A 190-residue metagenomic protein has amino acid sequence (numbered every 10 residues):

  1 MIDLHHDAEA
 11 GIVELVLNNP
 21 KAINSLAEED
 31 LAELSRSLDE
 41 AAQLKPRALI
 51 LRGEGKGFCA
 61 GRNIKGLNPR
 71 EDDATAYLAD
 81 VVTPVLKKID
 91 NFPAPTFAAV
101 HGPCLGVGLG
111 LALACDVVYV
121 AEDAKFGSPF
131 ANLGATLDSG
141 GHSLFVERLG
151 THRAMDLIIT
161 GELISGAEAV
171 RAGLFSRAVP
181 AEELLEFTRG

Functional and structural regions predicted by a protein language model:
M1-E54, K87: Conserved CoA-thioester-binding segment of acyl-CoA-metabolizing enzymes
L4, K87-G190: Crotonase-fold acyl-CoA enzyme core
L15, L51, N63, L111-L113 (+1 more regions): Hydrophobic/aromatic residues within transmembrane alpha-helices of multi-pass small-molecule transporters
N24, L67-P69, F130: A short acidic, helix-capping loop that chelates divalent metal ions and anchors anionic groups
E28-E29, R62, G110, G140: Generic recognition of short, well-ordered alpha-helical segments
A32, R36, G53-K88, C104 (+1 more regions): Glycine- (often His-adjacent) and acidic-residue-rich active-site loop that binds/positions the CoA thioester
L44-K45, E54, R70, F92-P95 (+1 more regions): Structured helix-beta-strand junction loops
